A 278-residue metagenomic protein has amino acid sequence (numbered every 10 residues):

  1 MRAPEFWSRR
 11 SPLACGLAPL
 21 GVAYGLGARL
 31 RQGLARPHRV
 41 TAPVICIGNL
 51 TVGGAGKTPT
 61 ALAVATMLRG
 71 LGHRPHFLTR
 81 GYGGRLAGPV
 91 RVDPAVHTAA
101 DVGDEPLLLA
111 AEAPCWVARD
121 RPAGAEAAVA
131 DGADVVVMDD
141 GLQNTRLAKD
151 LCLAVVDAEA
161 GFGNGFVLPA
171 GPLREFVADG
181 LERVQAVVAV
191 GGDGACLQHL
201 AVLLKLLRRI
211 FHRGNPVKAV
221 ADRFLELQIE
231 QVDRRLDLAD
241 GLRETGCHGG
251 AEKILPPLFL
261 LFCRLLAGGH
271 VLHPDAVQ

Functional and structural regions predicted by a protein language model:
M1-V44: A transmembrane-helix-recognition feature enriched in membrane-embedded lipid enzymes and envelope glyco-/phospholipid
L17-G21, G33, P43-N49, G53 (+7 more regions): P-loop NTP-binding module
G21, P59, A63, A123-E126: A broad detector of short, well-ordered amphipathic alpha-helices that serve as recognition/interaction surfaces
Q32-H97: Walker A (P-loop) phosphate-binding motif
G81-G83, A87-G194: Phosphate/Mg2+-binding loops and adjacent switch elements in nucleotide/diphosphate-handling enzyme cores
C196-Q278: Intrinsically disordered, low-complexity segments enriched in glycine and mixed charged residues
